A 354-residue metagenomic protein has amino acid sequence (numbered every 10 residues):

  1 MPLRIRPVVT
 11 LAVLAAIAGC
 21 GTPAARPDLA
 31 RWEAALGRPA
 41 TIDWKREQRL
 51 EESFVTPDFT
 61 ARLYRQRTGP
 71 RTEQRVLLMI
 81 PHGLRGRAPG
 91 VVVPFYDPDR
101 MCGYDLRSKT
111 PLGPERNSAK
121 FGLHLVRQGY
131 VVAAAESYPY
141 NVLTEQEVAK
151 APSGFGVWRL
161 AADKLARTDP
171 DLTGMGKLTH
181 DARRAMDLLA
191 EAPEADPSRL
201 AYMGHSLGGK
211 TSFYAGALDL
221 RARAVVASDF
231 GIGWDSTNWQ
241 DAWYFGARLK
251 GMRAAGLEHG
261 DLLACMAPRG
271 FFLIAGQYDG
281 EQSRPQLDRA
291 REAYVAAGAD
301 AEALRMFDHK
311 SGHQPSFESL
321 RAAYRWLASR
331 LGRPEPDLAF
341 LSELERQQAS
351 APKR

Functional and structural regions predicted by a protein language model:
M1-V9: Bacterial N-terminal signal peptides that target proteins for export
A12-A25: Bacterial Sec-dependent signal peptides at the C-terminal "C-region" and cleavage site
P23-E73, H82, R269-R354: Alpha/beta-hydrolase-fold serine-hydrolase catalytic core, especially in secreted/extracellular enzymes
G69-Q74, H82-V91, D97-R100: Proline/glycine-enriched tight loop/beta-turn segments at coil->beta junctions that connect or precede beta-strands
R87, P94-R183, E191, W234-Q240: Cap/lid segment of the alpha/beta-hydrolase catalytic domain
A161-A162, D169, R184, R223-L263 (+2 more regions): Mobile cap/lid helix-loop segments that gate and shape the active-site cleft of serine hydrolases
E194-S206: Alpha/beta-hydrolase fold nucleophile elbow
G204-Y214: Glycine-rich nucleophile elbow surrounding the catalytic serine of serine-hydrolase chemistry
